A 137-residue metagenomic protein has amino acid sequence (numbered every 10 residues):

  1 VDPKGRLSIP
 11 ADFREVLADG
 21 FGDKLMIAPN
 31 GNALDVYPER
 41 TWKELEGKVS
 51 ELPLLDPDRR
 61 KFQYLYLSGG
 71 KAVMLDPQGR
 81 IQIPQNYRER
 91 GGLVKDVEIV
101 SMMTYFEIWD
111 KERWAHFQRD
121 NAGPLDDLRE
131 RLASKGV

Functional and structural regions predicted by a protein language model:
D2-A33: A positional/architectural concept
G5-I9, G79-I83, Y87, F106-I108: Short, structured motif recognition centered on aromatic/hydrophobic residues
D12, R40, N86, M103-T104 (+1 more regions): Alpha-helix/helix-capping structural signal
A18-N30, R90-M102, F106: Extended intrinsically disordered, low-complexity coil regions enriched in Ser, Thr, Gly, Ala and often Pro
N30-W42, I108-W114: Short, basic amphipathic alpha-helical segments that act as recognition/interaction helices in nucleic-acid-binding
D35-V73: Helix-adjacent hinge/juxtasegments
K71-V94: Beta-rich strand-turn-strand
N121-V137: Acidic/histidine-enriched, glycine/proline-rich intrinsically disordered or flexible terminal extensions
